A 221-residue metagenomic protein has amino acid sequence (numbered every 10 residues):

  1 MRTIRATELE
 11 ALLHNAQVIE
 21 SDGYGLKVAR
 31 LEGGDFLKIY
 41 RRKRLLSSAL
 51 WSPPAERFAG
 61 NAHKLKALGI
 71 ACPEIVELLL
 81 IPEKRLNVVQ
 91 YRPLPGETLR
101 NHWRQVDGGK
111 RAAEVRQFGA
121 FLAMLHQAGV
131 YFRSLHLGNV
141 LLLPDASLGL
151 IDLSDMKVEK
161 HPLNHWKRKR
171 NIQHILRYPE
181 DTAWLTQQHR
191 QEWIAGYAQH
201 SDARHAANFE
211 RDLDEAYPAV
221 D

Functional and structural regions predicted by a protein language model:
A6-T98, Q117-A128: Conserved ATP-binding subdomain of kinase catalytic cores across diverse folds
L31-G34, P144-L148: Active-site beta-strand-loop-beta-strand hairpin of nuclease catalytic cores that positions key catalytic residues
V88-R92, S147-L153: A short beta-strand motif that forms the metal-chelation/ATP-contact edge of phosphoryl-transfer active sites
L99-G108: AlphaC helix of the protein kinase catalytic domain
R111-V115: Short alpha-helical scaffold element within the canonical Hanks-type protein kinase domain
G129, S134, D152: Conserved catalytic-loop position in the HRD/HxD motif
L135-L142: Hydrophobic residue at the +6 position relative to the catalytic HRD Asp in the kinase catalytic loop
G149-D221: C-lobe/activation-segment region of protein kinase-like
